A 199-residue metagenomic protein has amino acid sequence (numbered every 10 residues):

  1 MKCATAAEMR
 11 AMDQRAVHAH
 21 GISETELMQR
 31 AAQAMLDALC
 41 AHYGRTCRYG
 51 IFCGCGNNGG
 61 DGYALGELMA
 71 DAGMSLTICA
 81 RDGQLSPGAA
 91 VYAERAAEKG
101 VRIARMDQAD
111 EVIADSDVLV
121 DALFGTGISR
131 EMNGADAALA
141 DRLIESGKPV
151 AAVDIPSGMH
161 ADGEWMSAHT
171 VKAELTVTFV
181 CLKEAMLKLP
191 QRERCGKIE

Functional and structural regions predicted by a protein language model:
M1-A4, A11, S116-E199: YjeF_N-associated NAD(P)HX repair module
M1-C47: Positively charged, low-complexity intrinsically disordered leader regions
A4-A7, I22-A34, G60, P87 (+5 more regions): Conserved active-site and cofactor/substrate-binding residues in soluble primary-metabolism enzymes
A16, G83, D110, S157 (+1 more regions): Residue-level detector of flexible, active-site-proximal loop/helix-junction positions within diverse enzyme catalytic
L36-L123, E131-V153: Nucleotide and nucleotide-moiety/phosphate-recognizing core
